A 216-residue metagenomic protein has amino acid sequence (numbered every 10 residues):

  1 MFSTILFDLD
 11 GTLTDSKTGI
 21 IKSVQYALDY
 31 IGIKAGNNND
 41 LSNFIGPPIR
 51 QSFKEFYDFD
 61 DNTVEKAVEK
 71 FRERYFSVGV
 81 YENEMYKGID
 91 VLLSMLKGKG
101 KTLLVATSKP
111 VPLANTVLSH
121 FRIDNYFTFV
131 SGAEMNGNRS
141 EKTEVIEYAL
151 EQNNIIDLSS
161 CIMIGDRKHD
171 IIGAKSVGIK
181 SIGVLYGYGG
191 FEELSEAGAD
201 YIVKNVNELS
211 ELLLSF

Functional and structural regions predicted by a protein language model:
M1-N43, Y57: Active-site neighborhood of HAD-like aspartate-dependent phosphohydrolases
T12, V24, L92-L118, F127: Substrate-recognition element of Asp-dependent hydrolases with the DxDx(T/V) motif
A27-L28, P48-D61, V117-H120, A149-Q152: Helix-loop "lid/cap" segments that line or gate small-molecule binding pockets
K54-V91, K99: Metal-dependent phosphoesterase signature
D90-K97, L150, I171-K175: Surface-exposed amphipathic alpha-helices with a cationic face
D124-R139: A short, structured active-site edge motif that brings together acidic residues
K142-I171: Conserved Lys-Pro-Asp/Glu-containing loop-to-beta segment of HAD-superfamily phosphomonoesterases, centered on
M163-V203: Acidic, Mg2+-coordinating phosphoryl-transfer loop and its flanking beta/alpha structural elements, shared across
